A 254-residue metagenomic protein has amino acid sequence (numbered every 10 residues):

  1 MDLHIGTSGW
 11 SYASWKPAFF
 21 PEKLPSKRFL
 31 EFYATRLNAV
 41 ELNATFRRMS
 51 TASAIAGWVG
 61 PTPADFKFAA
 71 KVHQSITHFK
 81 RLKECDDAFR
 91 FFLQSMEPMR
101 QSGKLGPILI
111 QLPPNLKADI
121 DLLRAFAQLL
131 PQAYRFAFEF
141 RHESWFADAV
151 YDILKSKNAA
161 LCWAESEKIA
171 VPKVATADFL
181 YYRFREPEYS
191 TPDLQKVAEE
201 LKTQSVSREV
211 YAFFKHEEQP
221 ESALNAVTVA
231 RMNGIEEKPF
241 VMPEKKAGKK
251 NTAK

Functional and structural regions predicted by a protein language model:
M1-K254: Residues lining hydrophobic/aromatic ligand-binding pockets adjacent to catalytic sites
